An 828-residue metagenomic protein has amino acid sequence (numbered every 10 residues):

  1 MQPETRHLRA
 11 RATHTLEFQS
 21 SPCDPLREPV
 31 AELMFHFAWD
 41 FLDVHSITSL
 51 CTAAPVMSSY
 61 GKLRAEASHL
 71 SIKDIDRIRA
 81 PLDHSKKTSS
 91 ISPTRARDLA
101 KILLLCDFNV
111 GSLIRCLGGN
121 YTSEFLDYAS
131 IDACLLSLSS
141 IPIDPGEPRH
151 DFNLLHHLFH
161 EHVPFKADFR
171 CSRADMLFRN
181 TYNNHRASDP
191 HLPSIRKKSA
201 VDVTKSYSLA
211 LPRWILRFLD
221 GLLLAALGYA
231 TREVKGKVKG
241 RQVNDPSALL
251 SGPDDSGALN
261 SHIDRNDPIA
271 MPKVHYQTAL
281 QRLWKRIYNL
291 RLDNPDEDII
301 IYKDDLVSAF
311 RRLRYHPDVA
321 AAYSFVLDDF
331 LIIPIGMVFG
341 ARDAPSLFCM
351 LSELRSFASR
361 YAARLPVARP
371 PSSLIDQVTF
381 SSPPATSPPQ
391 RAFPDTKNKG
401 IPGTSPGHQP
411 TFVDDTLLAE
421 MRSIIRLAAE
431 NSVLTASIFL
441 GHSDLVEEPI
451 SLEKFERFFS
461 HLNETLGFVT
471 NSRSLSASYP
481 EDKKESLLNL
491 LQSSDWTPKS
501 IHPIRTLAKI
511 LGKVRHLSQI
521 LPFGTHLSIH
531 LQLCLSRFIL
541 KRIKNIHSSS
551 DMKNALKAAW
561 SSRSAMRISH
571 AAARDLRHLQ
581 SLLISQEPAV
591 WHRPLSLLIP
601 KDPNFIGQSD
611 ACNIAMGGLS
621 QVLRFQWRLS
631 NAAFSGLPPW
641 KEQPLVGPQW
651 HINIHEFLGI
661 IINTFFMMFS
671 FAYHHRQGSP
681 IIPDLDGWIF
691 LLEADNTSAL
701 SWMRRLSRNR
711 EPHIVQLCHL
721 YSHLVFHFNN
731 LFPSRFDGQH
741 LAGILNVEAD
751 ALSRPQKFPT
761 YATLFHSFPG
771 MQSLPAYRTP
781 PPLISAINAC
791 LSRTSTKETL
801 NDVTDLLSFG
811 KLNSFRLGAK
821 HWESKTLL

Functional and structural regions predicted by a protein language model:
M1-A187, A789-S792: Non-catalytic, polymerase-adjacent accessory regions of viral genome-replication enzymes
L126, I131, L135-M176, Y229-K239 (+7 more regions): Reverse-transcriptase-like RNA-dependent polymerase core
N184-F218, Q281-Y288, M350-R364, I425-E447 (+4 more regions): Inter-domain linker/hinge segments that demarcate the starts of reverse transcriptase and RNase H-type modules
A187-P190, S199, V203-F357, L440 (+2 more regions): Catalytic-core region of right-hand nucleic acid polymerases
P272-L280, K303, P366-A385, P389-I401 (+6 more regions): Polymerase palm active-site segment centered on the conserved acidic dipeptide of motif C
D329-L354, S387-Q390, L623-L658, S698-Q716: A short, polar/acidic, helix/strand-boundary loop motif
I333, R457-L595: C-terminal reverse transcriptase regions that engage the nucleic-acid substrate
K509, F666, S670-L828: RNase H-like nuclease module associated with reverse transcription
